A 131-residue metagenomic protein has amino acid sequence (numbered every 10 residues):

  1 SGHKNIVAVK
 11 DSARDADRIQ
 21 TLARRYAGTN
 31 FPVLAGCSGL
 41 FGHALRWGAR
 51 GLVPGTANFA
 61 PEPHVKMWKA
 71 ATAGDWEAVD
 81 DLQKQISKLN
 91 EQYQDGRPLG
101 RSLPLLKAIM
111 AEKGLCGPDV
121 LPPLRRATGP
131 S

Functional and structural regions predicted by a protein language model:
S1-N90, Q94: Catalytic alpha/beta core domains of metabolic enzymes, predominantly
F41, L45-A49, K88-P122: Conserved short secondary-structure transition element at the edge of the structured enzyme core that lines
A60, V79, Q83, L99-L103 (+1 more regions): Generic structural signal for well-ordered, non-membrane alpha-helical segments in soluble metabolic enzymes
V120-P130: Short, flexible active-site recognition loops that position polar ligands and cofactors
